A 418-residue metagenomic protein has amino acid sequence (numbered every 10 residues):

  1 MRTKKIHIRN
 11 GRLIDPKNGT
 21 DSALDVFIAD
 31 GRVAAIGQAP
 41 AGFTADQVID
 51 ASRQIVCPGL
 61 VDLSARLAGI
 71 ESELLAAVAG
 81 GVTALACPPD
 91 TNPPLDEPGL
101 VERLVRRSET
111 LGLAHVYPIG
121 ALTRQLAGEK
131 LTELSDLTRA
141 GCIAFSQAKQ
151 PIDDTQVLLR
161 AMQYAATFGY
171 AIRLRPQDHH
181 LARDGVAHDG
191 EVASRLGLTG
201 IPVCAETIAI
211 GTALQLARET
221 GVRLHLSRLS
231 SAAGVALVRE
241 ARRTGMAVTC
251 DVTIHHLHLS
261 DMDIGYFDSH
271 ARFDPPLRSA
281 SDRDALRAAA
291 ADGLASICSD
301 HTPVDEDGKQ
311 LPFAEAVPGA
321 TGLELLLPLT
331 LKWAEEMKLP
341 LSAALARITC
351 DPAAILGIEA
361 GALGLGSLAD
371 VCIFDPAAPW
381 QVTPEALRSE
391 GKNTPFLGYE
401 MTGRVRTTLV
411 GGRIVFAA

Functional and structural regions predicted by a protein language model:
M1-F43: N-terminal metal-binding scaffold of metallo-dependent hydrolase/deaminase domains
R2-I8, A41-C87: Replace "His-x-His-based motif
G11, V26, G31, R53 (+15 more regions): Divalent metal-coordination and catalytic microenvironments
V61-D62, V82-C87, L113-Y117, H188-L198: Gly-rich Lys/Arg/Thr-decorated short loops/hinges at beta-loop-alpha junctions or inter-strand turns that position
A68-Y117, R124-I143, L159, Q163-A166 (+3 more regions): Alpha-helical scaffold segments that flank or form the walls of functional sites
E129-I297: Histidine/acidic residue-rich metal-binding segments in metalloenzymes
R195-R223, H270, D292, S296 (+1 more regions): His/Asp/Glu-enriched, well-ordered alpha-helical/loop segment that forms or immediately abuts the divalent-metal
P312, L368-A418: C-terminal cap of metal-dependent C-N hydrolases
